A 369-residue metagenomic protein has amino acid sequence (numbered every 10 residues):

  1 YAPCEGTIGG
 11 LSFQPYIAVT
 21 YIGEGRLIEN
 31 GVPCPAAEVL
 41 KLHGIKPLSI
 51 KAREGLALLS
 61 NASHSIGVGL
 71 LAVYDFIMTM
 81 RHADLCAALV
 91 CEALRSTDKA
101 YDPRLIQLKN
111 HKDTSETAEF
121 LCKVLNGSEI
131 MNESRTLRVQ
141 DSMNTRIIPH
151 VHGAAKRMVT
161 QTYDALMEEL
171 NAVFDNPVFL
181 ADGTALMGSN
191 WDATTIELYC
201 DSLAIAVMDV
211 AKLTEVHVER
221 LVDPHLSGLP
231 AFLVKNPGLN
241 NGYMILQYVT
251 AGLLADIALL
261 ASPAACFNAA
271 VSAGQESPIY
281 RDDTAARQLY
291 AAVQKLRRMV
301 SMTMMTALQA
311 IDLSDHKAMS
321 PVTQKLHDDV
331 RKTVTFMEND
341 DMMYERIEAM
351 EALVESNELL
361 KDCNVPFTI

Functional and structural regions predicted by a protein language model:
Y1-I28: Hydrophobic alpha-helical hairpins/lids featuring a short glycine-rich hinge
Y21-I369: C-terminal auxiliary extensions adjacent to catalytic cores
